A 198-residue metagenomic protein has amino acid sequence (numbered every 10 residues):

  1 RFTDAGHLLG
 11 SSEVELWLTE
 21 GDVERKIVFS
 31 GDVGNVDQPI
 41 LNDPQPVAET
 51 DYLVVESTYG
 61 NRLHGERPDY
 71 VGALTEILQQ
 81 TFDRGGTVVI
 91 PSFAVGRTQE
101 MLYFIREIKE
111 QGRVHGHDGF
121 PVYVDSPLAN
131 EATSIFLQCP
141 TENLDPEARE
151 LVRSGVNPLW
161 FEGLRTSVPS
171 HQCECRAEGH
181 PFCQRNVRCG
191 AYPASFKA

Functional and structural regions predicted by a protein language model:
R1-E100, R106-H117: His/Asp/Glu-rich metal-coordinating catalytic cores of metallo-dependent phosphodiesterases/hydrolases acting on
I77-A198: Hard-cation-handling environments
